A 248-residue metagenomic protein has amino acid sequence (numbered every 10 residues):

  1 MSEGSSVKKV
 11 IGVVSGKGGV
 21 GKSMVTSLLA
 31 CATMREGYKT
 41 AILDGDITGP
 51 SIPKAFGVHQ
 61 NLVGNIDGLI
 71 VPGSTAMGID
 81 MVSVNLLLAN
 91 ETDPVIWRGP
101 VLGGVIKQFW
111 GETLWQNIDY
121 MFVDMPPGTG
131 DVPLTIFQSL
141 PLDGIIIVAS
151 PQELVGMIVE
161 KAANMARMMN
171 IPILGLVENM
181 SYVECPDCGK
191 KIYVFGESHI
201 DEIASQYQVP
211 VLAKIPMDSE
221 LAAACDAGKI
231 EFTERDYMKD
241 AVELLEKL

Functional and structural regions predicted by a protein language model:
M1, A163-L248: C-terminal lobe/tail of nucleotide-utilizing enzymes
M1-V10: Acidic-aromatic/histidine active-site loop/patch
V7, G18, D44, I52 (+7 more regions): Residue-level signature of catalytic and energy-coupling elements of molecular machines, predominantly ATP/GTP-dependent
K9-D46, A163: Walker A/P-loop phosphate-binding motif and the immediately C-terminal alpha-helix
K39-A41, G45-L88, G103: Phosphate-binding loop that captures ATP/GTP phosphates
V82, I106, M125, Q138 (+2 more regions): Glycine-rich phosphate-binding loops of nucleotide-dependent enzymes
L88-I136: Phosphate-binding/switch loop-helix module in NTP-utilizing enzymes
Q116-V123, T129-G130, P141-A162: Conserved Switch II/interswitch segment of TRAFAC-class P-loop GTPases
